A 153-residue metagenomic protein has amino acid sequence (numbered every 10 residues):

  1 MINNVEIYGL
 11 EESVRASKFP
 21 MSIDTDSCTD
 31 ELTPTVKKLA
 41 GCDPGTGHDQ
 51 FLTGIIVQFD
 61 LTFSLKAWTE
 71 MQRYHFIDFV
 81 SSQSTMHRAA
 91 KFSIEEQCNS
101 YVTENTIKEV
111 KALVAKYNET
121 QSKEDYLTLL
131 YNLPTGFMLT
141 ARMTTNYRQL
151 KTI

Functional and structural regions predicted by a protein language model:
M1-I153: Family-specific signature for flavin-dependent thymidylate synthase
